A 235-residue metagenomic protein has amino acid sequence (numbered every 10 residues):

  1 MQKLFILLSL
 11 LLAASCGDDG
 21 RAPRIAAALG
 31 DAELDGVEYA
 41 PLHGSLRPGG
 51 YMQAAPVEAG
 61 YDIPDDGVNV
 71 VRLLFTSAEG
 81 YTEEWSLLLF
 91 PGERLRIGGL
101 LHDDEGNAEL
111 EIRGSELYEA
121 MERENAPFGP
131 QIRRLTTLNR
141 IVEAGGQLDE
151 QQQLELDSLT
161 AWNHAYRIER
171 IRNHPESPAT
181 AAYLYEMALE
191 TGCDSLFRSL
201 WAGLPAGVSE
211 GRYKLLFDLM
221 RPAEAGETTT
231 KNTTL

Functional and structural regions predicted by a protein language model:
L4-A13: Sec-dependent N-terminal signal peptides
C16-E155: A non-transmembrane, solvent-exposed segment enriched in polar/low-complexity residues
I132-T136, E176-E186: Amphipathic alpha-helical repeat scaffolds of TPR domains
R198-E210: TPR/TPR-like (Sel1-like) alpha-helical repeat modules
V208-D218: Boundary/linker segments of alpha-helical solenoid repeat arrays
P222-L235: N-terminal "domain-start" segment that seeds a small globular fold
